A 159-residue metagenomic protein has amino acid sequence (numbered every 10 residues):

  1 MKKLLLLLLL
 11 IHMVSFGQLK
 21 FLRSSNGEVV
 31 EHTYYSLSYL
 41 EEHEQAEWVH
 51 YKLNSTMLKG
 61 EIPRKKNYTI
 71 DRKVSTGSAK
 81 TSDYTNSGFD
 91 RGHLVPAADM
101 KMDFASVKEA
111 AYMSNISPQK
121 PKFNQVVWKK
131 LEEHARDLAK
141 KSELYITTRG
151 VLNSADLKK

Functional and structural regions predicted by a protein language model:
K3-M13: Sec-dependent N-terminal signal peptides
S15-L19: Boundary at the C-terminal end of the N-terminal hydrophobic targeting segment
K20-S24: Extracellular/luminal recognition modules and glycoprotein regions
V29-D90: Short, His- and charge-rich active-site/binding loops that engage polyanionic ligands
R72-K159: Domain-level detector of nuclease and nuclease-like folds in predominantly extracellular/periplasmic contexts
